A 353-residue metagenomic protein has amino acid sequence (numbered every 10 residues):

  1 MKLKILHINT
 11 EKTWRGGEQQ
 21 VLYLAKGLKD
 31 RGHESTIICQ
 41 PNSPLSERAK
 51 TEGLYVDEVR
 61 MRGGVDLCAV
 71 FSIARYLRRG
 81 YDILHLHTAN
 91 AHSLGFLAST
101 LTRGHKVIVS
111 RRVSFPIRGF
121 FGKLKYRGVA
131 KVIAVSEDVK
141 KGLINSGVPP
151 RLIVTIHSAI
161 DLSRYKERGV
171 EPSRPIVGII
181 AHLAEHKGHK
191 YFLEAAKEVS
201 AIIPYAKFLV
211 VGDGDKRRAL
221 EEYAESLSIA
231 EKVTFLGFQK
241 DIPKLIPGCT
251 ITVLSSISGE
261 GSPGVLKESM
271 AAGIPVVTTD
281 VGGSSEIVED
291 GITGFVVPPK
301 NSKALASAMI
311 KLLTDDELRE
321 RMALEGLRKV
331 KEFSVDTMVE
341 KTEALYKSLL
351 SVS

Functional and structural regions predicted by a protein language model:
M1-S353: Membrane-interface segments of envelope glycosyltransferases acting on lipid-linked substrates or membrane lipids
